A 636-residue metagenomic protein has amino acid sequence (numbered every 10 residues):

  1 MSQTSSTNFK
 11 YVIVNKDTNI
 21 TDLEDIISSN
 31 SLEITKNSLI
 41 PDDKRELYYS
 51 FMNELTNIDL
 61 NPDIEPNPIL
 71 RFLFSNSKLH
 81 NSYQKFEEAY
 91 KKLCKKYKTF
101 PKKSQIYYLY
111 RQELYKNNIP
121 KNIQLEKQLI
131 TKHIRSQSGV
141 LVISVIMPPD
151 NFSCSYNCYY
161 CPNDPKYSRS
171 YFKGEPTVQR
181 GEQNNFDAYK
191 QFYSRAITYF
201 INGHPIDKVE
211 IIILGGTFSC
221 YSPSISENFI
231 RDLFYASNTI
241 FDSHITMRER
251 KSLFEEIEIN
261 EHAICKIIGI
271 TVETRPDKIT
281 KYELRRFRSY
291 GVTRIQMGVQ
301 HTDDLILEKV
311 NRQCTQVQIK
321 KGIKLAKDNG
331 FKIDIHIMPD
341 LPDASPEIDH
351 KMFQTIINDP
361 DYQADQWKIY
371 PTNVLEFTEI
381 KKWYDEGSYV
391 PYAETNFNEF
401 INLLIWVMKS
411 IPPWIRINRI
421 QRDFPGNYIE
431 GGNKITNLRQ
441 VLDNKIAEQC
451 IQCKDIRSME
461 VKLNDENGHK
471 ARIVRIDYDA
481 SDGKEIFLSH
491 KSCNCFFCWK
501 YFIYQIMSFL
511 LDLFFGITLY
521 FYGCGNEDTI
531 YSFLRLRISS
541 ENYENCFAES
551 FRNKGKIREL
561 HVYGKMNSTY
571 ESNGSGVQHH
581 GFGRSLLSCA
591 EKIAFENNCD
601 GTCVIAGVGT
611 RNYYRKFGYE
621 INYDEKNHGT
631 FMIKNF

Functional and structural regions predicted by a protein language model:
S2-V178, E182-Q191, R195-I245, P413: Flexible, acidic/Gly-rich N-terminal and inter-domain linker regions that tether and position cofactor-handling modules
K173-Q191, I211-Y235, I240-N402, V577-H580: Conserved non-cysteine loop/helix-boundary elements of the Radical SAM core domain that shape
S224-D232, S345-A364, F424-D443, Y614-E625: Short, electropositive alpha-helical surface patch
P371-R416, R422-N467, T569, N573-V577: Radical SAM enzyme [4Fe-4S]-AdoMet core and its adjacent flexible, acidic and glycine-rich loops/tails across
D479-N494, G516, G525-K565: A conserved beta-strand-loop-helix scaffold within acyl/acetyltransferase catalytic domains
N573-I593: Conserved acetyl-CoA-binding loop-helix of GNAT-fold acetyltransferases
I593-A606: Conserved GNAT acetyl-CoA-binding A-motif
A606-K634: Conserved active-site alpha-helix within GNAT-family acetyltransferase domains
